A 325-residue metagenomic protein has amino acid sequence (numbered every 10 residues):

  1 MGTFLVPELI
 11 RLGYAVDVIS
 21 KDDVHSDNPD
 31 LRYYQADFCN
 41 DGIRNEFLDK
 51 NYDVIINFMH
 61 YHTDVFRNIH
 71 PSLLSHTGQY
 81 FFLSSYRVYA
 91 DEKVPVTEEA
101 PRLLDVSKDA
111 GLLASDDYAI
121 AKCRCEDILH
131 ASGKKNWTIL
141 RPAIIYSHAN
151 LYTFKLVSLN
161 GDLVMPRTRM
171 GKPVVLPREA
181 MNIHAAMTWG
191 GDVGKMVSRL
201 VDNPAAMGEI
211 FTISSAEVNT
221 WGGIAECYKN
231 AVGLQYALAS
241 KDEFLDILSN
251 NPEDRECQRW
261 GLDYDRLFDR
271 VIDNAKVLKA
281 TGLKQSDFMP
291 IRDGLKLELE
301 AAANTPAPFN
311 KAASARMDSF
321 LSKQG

Functional and structural regions predicted by a protein language model:
G2-T3: N-terminal Rossmann-fold NAD(P) dinucleotide-binding loop
H25-N28, R32-T77, F82, V88-D91: NAD(P)H-binding glycine-rich loop region in Rossmannoid oxidoreductase-like domains and their noncatalytic homologs
H70-R124, H130-S132, T138: Conserved Rossmann-fold NAD(P)-dependent oxidoreductase catalytic core, especially the SDR/UDP-sugar
P95-E126, F154-D162, I183-M187, G191 (+2 more regions): Short-chain dehydrogenase/reductase
E126-F154: Conserved beta-loop-beta element that borders a ligand/cofactor-binding pocket
L156-M165, P177-V201, G208-E209: Substrate-positioning beta->alpha
L176-I183, F211-V218, K229, Y264-D265 (+1 more regions): Glycine-rich Rossmann NAD(P)(H)-binding loop
M196-G261, N274, K296-L297, A302 (+1 more regions): Mid/C-terminal beta-alpha module of Rossmann-like enzyme folds, strongest in SDR-family dehydrogenases/epimerases
